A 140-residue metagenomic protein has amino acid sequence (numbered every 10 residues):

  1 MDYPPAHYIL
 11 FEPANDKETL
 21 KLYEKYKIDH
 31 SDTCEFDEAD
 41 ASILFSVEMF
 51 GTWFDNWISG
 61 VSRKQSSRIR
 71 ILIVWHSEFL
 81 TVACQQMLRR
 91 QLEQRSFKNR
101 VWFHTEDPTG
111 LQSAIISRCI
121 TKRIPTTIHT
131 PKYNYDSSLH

Functional and structural regions predicted by a protein language model:
M1-H140: P-loop/Walker A NTP-binding region and its immediately flanking N-terminal helices in P-loop NTPase folds
